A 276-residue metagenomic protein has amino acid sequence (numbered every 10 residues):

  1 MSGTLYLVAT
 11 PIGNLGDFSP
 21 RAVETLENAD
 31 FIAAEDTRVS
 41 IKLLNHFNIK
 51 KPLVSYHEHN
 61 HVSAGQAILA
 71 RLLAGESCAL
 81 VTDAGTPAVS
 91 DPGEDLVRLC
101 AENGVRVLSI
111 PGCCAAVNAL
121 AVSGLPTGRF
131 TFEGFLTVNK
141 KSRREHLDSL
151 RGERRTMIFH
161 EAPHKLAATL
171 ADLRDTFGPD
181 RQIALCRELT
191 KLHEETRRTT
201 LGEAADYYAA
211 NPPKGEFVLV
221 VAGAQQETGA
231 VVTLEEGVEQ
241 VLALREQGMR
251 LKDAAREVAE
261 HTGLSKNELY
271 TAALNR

Functional and structural regions predicted by a protein language model:
M1-E58: Glycine-rich, flexible N-terminal cofactor/catalytic loop recognition
S2, T156, P163-R276: A contiguous loop/helix-start segment that scaffolds small-molecule binding in enzyme catalytic cores
G3-L5, A74-A79, R155-T156: Loop/turn-to-beta-strand initiation segments
L26-I32, G104-L108, T156-M157: Short active-site oxyanion
A34, S109-G112, F159, L185: General beta-strand structural signal in soluble alpha/beta enzymes
S55-S63, L136-K140: Conserved helicase motor
P92-E94, L251: Glycine-centered tight-turn and secondary-structure capping sites
D95-E153: Class I SAM-dependent methyltransferase SAM-binding "motif I" and its flanking Rossmann-like core
